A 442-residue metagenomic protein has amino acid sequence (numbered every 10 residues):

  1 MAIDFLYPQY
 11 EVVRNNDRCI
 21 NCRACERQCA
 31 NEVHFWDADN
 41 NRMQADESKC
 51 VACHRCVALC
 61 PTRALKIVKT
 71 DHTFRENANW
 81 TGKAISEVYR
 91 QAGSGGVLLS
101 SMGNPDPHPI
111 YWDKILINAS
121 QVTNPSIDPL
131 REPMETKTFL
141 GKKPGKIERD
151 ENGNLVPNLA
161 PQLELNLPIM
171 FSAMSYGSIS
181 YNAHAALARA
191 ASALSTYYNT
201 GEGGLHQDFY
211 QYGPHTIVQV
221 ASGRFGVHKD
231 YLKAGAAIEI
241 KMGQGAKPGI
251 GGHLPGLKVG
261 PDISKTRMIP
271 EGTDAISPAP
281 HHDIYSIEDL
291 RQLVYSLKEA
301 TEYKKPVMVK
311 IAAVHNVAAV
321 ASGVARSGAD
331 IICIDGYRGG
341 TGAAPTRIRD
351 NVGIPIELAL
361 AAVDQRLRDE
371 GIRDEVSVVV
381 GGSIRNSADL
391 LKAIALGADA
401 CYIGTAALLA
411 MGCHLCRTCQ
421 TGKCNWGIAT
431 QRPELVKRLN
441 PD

Functional and structural regions predicted by a protein language model:
M1, L6, Y10, V33 (+4 more regions): Conserved, well-structured core domains of diverse proteins
P8-Y10, E26-R27, N31, W36-N41 (+3 more regions): Glycine-rich phosphate/ribose-binding loops and adjacent secondary-structure elements that form binding surfaces
R14-N15, A45-D46, M174, V380-G381: Thr-Gly-centered strand-to-loop micro-motif
N16, A173, M242, V309-I311: Short glycine-centered, acidic/aromatic-flanked micro-motifs in structured strand/loop junctions that mark active-site
N16-E26, E47-C53, V57, T421: Residues immediately within or flanking Cys/His clusters that coordinate Zn2+ in small zinc-binding modules
C53, F225-G226, V317-V320: Short, well-ordered alpha-helical microsegments
A234-E271, G397, A407-D442: Mobile "lid/hinge" segments at catalytic clefts and subdomain interfaces of large enzymes
